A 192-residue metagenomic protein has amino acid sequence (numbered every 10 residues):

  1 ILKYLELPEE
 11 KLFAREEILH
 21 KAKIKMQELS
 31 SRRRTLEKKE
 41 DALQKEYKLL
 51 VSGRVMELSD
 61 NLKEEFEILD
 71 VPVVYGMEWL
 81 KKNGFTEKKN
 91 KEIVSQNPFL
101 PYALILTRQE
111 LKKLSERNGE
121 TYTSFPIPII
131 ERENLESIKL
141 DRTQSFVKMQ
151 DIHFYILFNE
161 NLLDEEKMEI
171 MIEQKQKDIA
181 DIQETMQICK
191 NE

Functional and structural regions predicted by a protein language model:
I1-R54: Extended, EK/Q-rich alpha-helical coiled-coil segments that serve as long dimerization/scaffolding arms in large
K38-D41, K45-E192: Hinge-like oligomerization/junction regions that interrupt long coiled-coil arms in large cytoskeletal
